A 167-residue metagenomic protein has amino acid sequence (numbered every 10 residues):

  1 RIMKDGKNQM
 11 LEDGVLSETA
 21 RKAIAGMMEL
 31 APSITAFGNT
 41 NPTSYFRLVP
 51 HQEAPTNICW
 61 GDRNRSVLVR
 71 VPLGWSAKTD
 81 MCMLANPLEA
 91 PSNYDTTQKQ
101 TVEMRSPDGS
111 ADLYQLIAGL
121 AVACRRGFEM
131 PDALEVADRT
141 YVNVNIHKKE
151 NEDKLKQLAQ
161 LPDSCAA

Functional and structural regions predicted by a protein language model:
K4, M10-A166: C-terminal accessory/tail domains of diverse enzymes
